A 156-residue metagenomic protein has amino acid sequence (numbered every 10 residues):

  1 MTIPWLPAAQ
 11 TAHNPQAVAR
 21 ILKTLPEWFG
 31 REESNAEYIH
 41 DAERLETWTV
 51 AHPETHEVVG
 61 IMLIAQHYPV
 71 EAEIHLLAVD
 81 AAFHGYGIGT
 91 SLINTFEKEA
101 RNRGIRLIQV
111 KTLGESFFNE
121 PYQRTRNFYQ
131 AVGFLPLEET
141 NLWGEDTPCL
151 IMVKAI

Functional and structural regions predicted by a protein language model:
I3-L76, D80, I93-N94, E99 (+3 more regions): Acetyl-CoA-dependent GNAT
L77-G85, G114-S116: A short, internal acetyl-CoA/4′-phosphopantetheine-binding micro-motif in the GNAT/acyltransferase core
Y86, T90, N94: Residues forming the Rossmann-fold NAD(P)(H) cofactor-binding site
A100-P121: Conserved GNAT acetyl-CoA-binding A-motif
Y122-T125, E139-P148: Short glycine/proline-centered loop/turn elements that form peptide/ligand docking sites
R126-F128, A155: Short, hinge-like loop/turn segments at secondary-structure boundaries
Y129, F134: Conserved active-site tyrosine of GNAT-family acetyltransferases
